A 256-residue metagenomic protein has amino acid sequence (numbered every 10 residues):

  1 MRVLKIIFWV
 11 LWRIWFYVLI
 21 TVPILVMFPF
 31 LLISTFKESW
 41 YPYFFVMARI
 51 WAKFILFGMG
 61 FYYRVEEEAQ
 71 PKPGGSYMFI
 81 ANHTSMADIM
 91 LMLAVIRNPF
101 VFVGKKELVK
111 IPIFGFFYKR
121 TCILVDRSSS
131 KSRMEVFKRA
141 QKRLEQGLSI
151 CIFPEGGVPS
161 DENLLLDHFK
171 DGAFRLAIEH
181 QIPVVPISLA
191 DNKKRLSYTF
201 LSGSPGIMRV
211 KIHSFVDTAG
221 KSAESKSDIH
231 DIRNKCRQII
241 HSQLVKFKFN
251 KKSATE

Functional and structural regions predicted by a protein language model:
V3, I7-F36, M47: A hydrophobic membrane-anchoring feature enriched in long, contiguous, low-charge segments that mark signal-anchor
V3-I7, E135-E256: Non-catalytic C-terminal accessory region of glycerolipid acyltransferases and related lyso-lipid remodeling enzymes
M27-I50, L56-M59, P73-S130: Catalytic core of membrane glycerolipid acyltransferases/transacylases, capturing the structured, soluble-facing
I55-L56, Y118, R143, A177: A generic structural signal for well-ordered alpha-helical segments
M59-E66, R133-M134, N192-R195: Short gly/ser/thr-rich secondary-structure transition/capping motifs
V65, F79, F102, I152 (+1 more regions): Generic preference for hydrophobic
E67-K72: Glycine-rich helix-loop-beta junction characteristic of Rossmann-like nucleotide cofactor-binding loops
